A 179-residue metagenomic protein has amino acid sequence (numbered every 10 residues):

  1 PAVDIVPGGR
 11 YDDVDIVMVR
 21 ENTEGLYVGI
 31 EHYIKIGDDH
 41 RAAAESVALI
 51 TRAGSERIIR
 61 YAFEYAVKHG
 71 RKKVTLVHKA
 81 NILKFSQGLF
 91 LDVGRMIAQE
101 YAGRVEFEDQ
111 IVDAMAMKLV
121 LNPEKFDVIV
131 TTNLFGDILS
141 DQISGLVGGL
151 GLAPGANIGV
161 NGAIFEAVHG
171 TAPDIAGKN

Functional and structural regions predicted by a protein language model:
P1, K118-N179: Glycine-rich phosphate/nucleotide-binding loop
P1-E45, L134-G136: N-terminal glycine-rich phosphate/adenylate-binding segment common to multiple enzyme folds
A2, Q110-M117: Short acidic loop-to-helix transition motifs that present clustered carboxylates
Y11-D15, T23, H69-K72, A102-V105 (+3 more regions): Short coil/turn connectors at secondary-structure junctions
M18-V19, L76, F107-I111, T132 (+1 more regions): General beta-strand structural signal in soluble alpha/beta enzymes
V28-Y33, F85-F90, L119-N122, D141-S144: Short acidic, glycine/serine/threonine-rich loops at helix termini
Y33-D39, F90-I97, L146-A156, V160: A glycine- and small-aliphatic-rich helix-loop capping segment at beta-alpha/alpha-beta transitions that lines
D38-D113, K125-V128: Glycine-rich phosphate/diphosphate-binding loop of Rossmann-like nucleotide-binding domains
